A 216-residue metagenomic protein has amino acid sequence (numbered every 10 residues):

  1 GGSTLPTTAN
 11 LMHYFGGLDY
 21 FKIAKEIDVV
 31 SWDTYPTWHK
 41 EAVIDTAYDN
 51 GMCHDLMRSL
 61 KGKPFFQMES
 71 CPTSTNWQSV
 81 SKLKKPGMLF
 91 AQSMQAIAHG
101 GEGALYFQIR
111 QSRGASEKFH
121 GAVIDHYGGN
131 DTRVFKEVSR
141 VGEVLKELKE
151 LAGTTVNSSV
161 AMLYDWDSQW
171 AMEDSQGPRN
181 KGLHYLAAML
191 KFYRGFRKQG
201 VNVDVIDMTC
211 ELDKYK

Functional and structural regions predicted by a protein language model:
G2-L5, H13, A24-D28, W32-K216: Carbohydrate-binding surfaces of carbohydrate-active enzymes
T8: A short acidic/basic microdomain associated with nuclease active sites
L18-Y20: Short, glycine/polar-rich helix-capping loops at beta-to-alpha or helix-loop-helix junctions that flank or form
